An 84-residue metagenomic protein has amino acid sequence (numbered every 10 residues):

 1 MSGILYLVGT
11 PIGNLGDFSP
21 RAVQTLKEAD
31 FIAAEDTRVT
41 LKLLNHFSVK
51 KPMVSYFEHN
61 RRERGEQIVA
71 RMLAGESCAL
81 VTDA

Functional and structural regions predicted by a protein language model:
M1-H59: Glycine-rich, flexible N-terminal cofactor/catalytic loop recognition
T25, Q67-R71: CheY-like receiver
H46, R71-A74: Alpha-helix C-cap/termination motif
N60-I68: Glycine-rich, highly charged phosphate/nucleotide-binding loops
L73-A84: Short glycine-cluster motifs
